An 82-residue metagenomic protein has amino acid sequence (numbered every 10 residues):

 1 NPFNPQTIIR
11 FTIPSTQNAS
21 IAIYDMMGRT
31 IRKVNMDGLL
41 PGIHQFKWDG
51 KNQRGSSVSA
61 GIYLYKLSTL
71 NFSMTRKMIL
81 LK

Functional and structural regions predicted by a protein language model:
N1-T12, Y24-R29, I79-K82: Surface-exposed, proline-anchored Ser/Thr-rich loop/turn motifs
P2, R29-T30, W48, S59: Generic alpha-helix detector with strongest preference for long hydrophobic helices that associate with membranes
I13-N18: Short proline/glycine-enriched turn/loop motifs at strand-loop junctions of beta-rich domains
S20, K47, K77: Conserved beta-strand and immediately adjacent loop positions that scaffold enzyme active sites
S20-Y24, K33: Beta-strand signatures of extracellular beta-sandwich domains
N35-L70: Short, surface-exposed loop/turn motifs with a glycine/proline- and acidic-biased composition
F72-R76: Extracellular and select intracellular beta-sandwich modules with Ser/Thr-enriched, small-residue motifs on
